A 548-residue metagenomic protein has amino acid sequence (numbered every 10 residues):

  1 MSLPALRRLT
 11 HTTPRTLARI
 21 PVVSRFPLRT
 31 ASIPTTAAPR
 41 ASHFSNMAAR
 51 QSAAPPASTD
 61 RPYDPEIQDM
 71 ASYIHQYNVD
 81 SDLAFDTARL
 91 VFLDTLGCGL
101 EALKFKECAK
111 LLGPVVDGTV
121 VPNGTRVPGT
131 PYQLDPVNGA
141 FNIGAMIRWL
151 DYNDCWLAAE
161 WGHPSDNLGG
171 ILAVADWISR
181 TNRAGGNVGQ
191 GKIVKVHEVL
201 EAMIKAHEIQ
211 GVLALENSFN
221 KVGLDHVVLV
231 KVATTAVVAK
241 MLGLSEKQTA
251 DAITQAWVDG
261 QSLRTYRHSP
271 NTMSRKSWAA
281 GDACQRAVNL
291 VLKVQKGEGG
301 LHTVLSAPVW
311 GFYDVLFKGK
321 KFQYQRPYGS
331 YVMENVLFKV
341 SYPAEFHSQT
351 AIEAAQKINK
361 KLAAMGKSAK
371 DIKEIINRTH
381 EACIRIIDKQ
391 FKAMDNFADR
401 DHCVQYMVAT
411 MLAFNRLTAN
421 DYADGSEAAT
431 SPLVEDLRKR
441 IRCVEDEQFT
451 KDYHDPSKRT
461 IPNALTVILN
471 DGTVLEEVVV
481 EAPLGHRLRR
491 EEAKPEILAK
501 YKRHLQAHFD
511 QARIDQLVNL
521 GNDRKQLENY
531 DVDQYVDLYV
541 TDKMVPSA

Functional and structural regions predicted by a protein language model:
M1-A54: N-terminal mitochondrial targeting presequence
P34-W161, N271-Q285, L292-A548: Terminal-appendage/accessory-domain detector
G99-A102, I171-T181, T235-L242, L290-K293 (+2 more regions): Well-ordered alpha-helical scaffold segments within catalytic/enzyme domains
I147-L213: Hydrophobic alpha-helical hairpins/lids featuring a short glycine-rich hinge
S165-A173, V230-V237, C284-N289, S348-I352 (+1 more regions): Well-ordered alpha-helical segments within folded domains of soluble proteins
I178-L200, G243-A250, G299-T303, A363-A364 (+1 more regions): Structural helix-adjacent loops and short alpha-helical linkers that scaffold large soluble proteins
I204-A214, A252-R264: Long, well-ordered core segments of solenoidal/helical folds
K205-V238, A280: Aromatic-lined, polymer-binding surfaces characteristic of secreted/periplasmic polysaccharide-degrading enzymes
